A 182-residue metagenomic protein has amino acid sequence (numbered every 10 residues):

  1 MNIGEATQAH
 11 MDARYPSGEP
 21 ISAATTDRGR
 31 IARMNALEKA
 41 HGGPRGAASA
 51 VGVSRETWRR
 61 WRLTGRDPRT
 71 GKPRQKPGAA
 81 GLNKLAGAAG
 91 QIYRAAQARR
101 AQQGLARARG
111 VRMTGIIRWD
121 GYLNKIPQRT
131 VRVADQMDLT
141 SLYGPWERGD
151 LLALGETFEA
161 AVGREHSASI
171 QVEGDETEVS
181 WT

Functional and structural regions predicted by a protein language model:
M1-S22: N-terminal flexible/basic segments that precede or flank functional cores
A6-H10, R33, K84, A88: Charge-rich, solvent-exposed alpha-helical interaction surfaces
P20-G42: Short, amphipathic alpha-helical "recognition" segments used to contact nucleic acids or chromatin
G42-G52: Short alpha-helical "recognition helix" segments of helix-turn-helix
G52-K76: Recognition helix of helix-turn-helix/homeodomain-like DNA-binding domains that insert into the DNA major groove
P73-R94: DNA major-groove recognition helix of helix-turn-helix/homeodomain DNA-binding modules
R94-E165: Helix-turn-helix/homeodomain-like alpha-helical modules used for DNA recognition and transcription-factor dimerization
E156-T182: Long, low-complexity, charge-rich intrinsically disordered regions
